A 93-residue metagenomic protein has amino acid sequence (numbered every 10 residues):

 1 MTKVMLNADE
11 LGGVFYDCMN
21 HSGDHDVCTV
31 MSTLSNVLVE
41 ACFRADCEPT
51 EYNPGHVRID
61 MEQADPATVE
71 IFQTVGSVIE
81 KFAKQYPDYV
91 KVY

Functional and structural regions predicted by a protein language model:
M1-V27, S35-Y93: N-terminal intrinsically disordered, cationic/polar leader segments that include organellar targeting peptides
